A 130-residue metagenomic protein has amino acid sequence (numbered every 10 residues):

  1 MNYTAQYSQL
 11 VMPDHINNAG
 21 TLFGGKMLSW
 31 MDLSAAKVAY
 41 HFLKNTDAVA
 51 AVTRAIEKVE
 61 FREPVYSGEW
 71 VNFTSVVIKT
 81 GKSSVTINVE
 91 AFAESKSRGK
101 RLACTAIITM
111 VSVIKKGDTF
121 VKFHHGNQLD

Functional and structural regions predicted by a protein language model:
M1-T53, V111-D130: Hot-dog-fold acyl-thioester-processing enzymes
N2, A36-N72, I78-T80, V85 (+1 more regions): Hydrophobic beta-strand-centered segment that forms part of the acyl-chain substrate-binding groove
Q6, Y66-S67, I78-D130: HotDog/MaoC-like acyl-thioester-processing domains
V11-H15, I56, E60-E63, A93-S95: Short, well-ordered turn and helix-capping elements at secondary-structure junctions
